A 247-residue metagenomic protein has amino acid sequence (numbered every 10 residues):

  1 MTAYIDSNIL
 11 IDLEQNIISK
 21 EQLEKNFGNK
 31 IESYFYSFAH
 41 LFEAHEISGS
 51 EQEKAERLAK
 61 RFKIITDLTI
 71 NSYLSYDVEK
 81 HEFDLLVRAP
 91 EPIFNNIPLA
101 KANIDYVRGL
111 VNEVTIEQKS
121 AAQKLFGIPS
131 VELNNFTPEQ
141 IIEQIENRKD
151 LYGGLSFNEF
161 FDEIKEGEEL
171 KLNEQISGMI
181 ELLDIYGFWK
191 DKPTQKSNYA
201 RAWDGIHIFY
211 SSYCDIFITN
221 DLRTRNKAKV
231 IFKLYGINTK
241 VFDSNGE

Functional and structural regions predicted by a protein language model:
M1-G154, D162-L172, I176-A200, R225-I237: Short, well-structured N-terminal submotif of metal-dependent ribonuclease cores
S37, W203, N220: Replace "coordinates the UDP/GDP/TDP-sugar" with "coordinates nucleotide-activated sugar donors
A44, A102, A202-C214: Acidic, metal-associated active-site segment
Y213-I216, N220-E247: Alpha-helical oligomerization segments
